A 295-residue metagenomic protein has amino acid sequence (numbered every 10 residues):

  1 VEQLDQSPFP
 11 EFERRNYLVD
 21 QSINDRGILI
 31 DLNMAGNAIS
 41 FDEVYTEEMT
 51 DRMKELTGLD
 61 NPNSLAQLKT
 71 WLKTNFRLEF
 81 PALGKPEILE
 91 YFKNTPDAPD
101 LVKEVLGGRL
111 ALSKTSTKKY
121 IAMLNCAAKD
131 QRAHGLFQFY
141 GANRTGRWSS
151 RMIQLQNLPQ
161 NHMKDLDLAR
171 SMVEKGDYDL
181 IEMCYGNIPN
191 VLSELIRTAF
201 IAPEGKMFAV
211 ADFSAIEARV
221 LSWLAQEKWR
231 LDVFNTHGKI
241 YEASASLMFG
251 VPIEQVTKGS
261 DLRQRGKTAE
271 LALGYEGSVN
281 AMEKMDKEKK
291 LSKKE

Functional and structural regions predicted by a protein language model:
V1-L192, G205-M207, S214-E217, V279-E295: Conserved "right-hand" nucleotidyltransferase catalytic core of DNA-directed polymerases
Q6-R14, S214, N235-G238, T257-R265: Structural motif
T57, A225-R230, N235, K267-G277: Extended, non-catalytic structural segments that build the interaction scaffolds of large macromolecular assemblies
L78, F249-E295: Conserved catalytic core of nucleic-acid polymerases
T198, F208-A211, R219-V220: C-terminal RecA-like lobe
I201: Substrate/ligand-engaging "lid" and interaction regions
E217-V251: Metal-dependent catalytic core segments for phosphate chemistry
